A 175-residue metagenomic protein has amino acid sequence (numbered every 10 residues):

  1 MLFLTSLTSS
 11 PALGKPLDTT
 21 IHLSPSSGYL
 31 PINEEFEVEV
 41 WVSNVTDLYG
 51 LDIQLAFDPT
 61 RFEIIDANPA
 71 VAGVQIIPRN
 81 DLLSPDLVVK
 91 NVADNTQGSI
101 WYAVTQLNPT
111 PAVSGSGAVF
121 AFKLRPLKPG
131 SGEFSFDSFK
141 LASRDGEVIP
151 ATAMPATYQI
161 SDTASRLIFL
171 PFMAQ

Functional and structural regions predicted by a protein language model:
M1-S6: Bacterial N-terminal signal peptides
P11-Q175: Acidic, low-complexity intrinsically disordered segments
